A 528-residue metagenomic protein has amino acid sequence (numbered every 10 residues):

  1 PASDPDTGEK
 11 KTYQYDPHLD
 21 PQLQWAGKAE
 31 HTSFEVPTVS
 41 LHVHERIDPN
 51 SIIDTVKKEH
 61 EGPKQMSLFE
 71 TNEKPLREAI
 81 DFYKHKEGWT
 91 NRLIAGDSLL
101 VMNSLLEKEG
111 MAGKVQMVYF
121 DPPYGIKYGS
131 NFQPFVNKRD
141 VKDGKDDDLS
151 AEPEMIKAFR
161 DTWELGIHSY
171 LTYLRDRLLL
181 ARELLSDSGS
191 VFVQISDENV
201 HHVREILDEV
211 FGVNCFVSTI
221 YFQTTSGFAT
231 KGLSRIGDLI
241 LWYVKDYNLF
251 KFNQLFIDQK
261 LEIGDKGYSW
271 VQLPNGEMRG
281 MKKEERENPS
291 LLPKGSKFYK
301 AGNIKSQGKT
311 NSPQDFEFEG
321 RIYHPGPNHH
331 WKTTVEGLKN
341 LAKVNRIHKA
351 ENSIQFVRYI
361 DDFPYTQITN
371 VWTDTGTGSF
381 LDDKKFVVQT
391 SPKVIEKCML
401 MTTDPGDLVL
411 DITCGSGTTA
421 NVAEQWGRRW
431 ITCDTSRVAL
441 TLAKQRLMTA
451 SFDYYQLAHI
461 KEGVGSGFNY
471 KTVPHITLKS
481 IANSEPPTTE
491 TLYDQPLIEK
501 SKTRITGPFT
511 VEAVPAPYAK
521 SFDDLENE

Functional and structural regions predicted by a protein language model:
P1-K251, F256, Q272, V344-R346 (+1 more regions): S-adenosyl-L-methionine-dependent nucleic acid methyltransferase catalytic domains
D246-G378: Active-site-adjacent helix-turn-beta-strand microarchitecture at beta-sheet edges that either contains or buttresses
